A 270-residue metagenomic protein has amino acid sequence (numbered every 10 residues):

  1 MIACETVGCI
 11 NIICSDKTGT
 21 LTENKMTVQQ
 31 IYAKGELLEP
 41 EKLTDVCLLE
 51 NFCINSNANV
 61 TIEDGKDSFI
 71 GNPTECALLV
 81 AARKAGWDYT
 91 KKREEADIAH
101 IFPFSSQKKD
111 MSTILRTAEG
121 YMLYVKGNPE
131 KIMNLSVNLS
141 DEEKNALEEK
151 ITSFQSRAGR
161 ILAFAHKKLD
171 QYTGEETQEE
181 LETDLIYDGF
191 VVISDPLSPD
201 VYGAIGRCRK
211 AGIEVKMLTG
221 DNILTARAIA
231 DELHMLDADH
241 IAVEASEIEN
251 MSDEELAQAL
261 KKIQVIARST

Functional and structural regions predicted by a protein language model:
M1-T270: Conserved cytosolic headpiece of P-type ATPases
